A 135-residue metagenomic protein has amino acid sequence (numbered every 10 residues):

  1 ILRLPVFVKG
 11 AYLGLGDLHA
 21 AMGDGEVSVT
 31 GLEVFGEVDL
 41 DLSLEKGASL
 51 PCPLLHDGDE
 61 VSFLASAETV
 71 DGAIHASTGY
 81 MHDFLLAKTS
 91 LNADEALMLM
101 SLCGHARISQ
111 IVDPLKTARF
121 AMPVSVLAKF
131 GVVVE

Functional and structural regions predicted by a protein language model:
I1-K46, A93-D94, L99-T117, A121 (+1 more regions): Glycine-rich anion/phosphate-binding loop at the beta-strand->alpha-helix junction
I1-R3, A65-L102, R107: Alpha/propeptide regions of enzymes that mature by internal proteolysis
S43-F63: Acidic, glycine-rich low-complexity/disordered segments
C52-L54, F130-V134: Short, charged, solvent-exposed linker or helix-capping segments at domain edges/interfaces that act as flexible hinges
F63-A65, A121: Short glycine-rich or small-residue beta-strand-to-loop segments that form or flank ligand, phosphate, metal/Fe-S
